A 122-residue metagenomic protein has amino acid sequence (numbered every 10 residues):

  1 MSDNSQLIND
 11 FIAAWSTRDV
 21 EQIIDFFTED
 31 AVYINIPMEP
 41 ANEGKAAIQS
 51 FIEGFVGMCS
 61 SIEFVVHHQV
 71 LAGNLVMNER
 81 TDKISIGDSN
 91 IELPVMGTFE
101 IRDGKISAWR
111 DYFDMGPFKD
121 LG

Functional and structural regions predicted by a protein language model:
M1-E29, D120: Short, low-complexity N-terminal intrinsically disordered segments enriched in polar/charged residues
F11, I23-I24, A31, G44 (+4 more regions): Hydrophobic pocket/interface hotspot
V20-G73: A solvent-exposed, acidic/Ser-Thr-rich amphipathic alpha-helical stretch
I52, F64-V70, T81-D82, P94-E100: Hydrophobic/aromatic beta-strand elements that line small-molecule binding cavities or substrate pockets in beta-rich
N78-I86: Short beta-strand segments that buttress and anchor functional surface loops
P94-D120: Short beta-strand edge/turn micro-motifs at domain boundaries
